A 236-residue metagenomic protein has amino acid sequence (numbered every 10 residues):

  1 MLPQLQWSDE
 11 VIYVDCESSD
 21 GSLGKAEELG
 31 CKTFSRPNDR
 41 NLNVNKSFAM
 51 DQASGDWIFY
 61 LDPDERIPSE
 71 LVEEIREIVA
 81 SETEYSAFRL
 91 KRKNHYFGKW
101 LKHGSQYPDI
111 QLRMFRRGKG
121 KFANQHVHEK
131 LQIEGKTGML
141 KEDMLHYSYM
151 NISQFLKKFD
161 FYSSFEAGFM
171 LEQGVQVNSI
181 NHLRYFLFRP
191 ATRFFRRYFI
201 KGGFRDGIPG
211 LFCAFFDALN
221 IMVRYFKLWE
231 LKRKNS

Functional and structural regions predicted by a protein language model:
M1-E10: Short, well-formed alpha-helical segments that are part of the catalytic scaffolds of diverse glycosyltransferases
P3, G21-E28, D51, E73 (+1 more regions): Replace "anionic and nucleotidyl ligands
Q4, D15-K25, N38, D62: A conserved acidic beta->alpha catalytic loop
W7, A53-D56: Active-site acidic short loop of glycosyltransferases
C16, G55-D56, L61, E65 (+1 more regions): Residues lining hydrophobic/aromatic ligand-binding pockets adjacent to catalytic sites
L23-S54: Conserved donor nucleotide-binding strand/loop of the catalytic core
N43-M50, W57, P68-N235: Catalytic-site signature of metal-activated, phosphate-bearing donor transferases, centered on the GT-A/GT-A-like
